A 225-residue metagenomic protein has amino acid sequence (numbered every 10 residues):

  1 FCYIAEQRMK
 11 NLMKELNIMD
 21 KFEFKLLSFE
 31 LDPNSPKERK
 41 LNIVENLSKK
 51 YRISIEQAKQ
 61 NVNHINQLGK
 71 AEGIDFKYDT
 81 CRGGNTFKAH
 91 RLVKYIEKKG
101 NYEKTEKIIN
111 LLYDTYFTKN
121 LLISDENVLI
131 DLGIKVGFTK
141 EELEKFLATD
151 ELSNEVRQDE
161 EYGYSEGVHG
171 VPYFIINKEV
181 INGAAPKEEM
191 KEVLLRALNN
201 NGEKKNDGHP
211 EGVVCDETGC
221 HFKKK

Functional and structural regions predicted by a protein language model:
F1-I18, L26, K94, K98-K225: C-terminal cap of thioredoxin/glutaredoxin-like
E6-Y116, H209, H221: Structural alpha/beta surface segment adjacent to cysteine/selenocysteine redox centers across thiol/disulfide enzymes
